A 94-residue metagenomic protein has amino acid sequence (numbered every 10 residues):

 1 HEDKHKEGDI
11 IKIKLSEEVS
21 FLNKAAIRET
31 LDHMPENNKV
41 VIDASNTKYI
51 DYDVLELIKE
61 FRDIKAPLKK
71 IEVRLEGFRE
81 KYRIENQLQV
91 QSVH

Functional and structural regions predicted by a protein language model:
H1-H94: Cytosolic C-terminal regulatory domains/tails of membrane transporters and channels
